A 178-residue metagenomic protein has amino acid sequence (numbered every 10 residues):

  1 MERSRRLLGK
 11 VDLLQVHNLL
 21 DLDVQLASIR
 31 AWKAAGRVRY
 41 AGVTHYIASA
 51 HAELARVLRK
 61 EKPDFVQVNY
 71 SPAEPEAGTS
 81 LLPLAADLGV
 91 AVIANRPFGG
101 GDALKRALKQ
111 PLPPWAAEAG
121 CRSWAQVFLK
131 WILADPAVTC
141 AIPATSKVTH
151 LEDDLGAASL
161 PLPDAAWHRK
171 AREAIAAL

Functional and structural regions predicted by a protein language model:
M1-E76, S80, D87-I93, A134: Glycine/proline-rich, positively charged, aromatic-decorated active-site loop/lid region on the catalytic face
K62-F65, S80-L178: Structured C-terminal cap/extension of enzyme domains
